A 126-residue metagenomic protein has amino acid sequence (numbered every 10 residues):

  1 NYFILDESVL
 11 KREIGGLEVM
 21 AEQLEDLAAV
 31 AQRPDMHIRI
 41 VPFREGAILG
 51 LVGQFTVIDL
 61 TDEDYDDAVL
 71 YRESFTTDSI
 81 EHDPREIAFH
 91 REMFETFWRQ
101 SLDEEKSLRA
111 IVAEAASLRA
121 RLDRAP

Functional and structural regions predicted by a protein language model:
N1-P126: Hydrophobic protein-protein interaction segments
